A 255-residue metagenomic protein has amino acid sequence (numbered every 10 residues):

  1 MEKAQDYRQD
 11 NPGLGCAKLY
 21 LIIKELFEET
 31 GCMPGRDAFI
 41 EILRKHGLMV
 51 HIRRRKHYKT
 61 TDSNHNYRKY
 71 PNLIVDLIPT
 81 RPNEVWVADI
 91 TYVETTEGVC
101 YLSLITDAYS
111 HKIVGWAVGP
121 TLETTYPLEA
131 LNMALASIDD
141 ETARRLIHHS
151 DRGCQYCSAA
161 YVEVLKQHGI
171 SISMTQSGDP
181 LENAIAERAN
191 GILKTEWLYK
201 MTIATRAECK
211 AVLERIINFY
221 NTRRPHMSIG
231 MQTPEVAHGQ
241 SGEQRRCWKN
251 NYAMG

Functional and structural regions predicted by a protein language model:
M1-P82, D179, E235-G242: Basic, flexible linker segments flanking DNA-binding modules in nucleic acid-interacting mobile-element proteins
A4, L19, F39, L43 (+13 more regions): Mobile genetic element proteins and their domesticated derivatives, centered on retroelements and DNA transposons
N11-G13, C32, I78-T80, T95-T96 (+3 more regions): Conserved, non-catalytic sequence blocks in retroelement Pol enzymes and Pol-derived host proteins
D37-L104, L128-M133, S137-I138, A143-R145 (+1 more regions): Mobile-element integrase/transposase regions, centering on the N-terminal DNA-binding/Zn-coordinating module
T60-S63, S150-R152, S158-V162, I172-K194 (+2 more regions): RNase H-like two-metal-ion nuclease catalytic core shared by retroviral integrases and related mobile-element nucleases
D107-A108, V118-T125: A short acidic/small-residue loop/turn micro-motif
K166-I170, I192-G255: C-terminal domain-tail junction helix/linker
